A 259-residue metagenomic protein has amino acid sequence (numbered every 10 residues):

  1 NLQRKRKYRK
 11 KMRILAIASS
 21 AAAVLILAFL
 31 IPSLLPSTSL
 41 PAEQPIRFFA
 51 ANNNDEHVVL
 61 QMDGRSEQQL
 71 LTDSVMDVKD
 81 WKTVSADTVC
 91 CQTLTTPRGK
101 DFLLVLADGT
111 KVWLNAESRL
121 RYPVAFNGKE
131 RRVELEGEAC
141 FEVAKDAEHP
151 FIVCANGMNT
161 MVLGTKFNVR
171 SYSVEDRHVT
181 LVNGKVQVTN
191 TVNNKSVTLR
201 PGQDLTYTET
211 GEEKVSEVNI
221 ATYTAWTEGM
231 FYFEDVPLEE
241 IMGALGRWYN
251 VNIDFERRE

Functional and structural regions predicted by a protein language model:
L2, K11-A21, I26-E259: A residue-level detector for the "anchor" residue at the start of short, highly conserved motifs
R4-R6: Membrane-helix entry/capping segments
